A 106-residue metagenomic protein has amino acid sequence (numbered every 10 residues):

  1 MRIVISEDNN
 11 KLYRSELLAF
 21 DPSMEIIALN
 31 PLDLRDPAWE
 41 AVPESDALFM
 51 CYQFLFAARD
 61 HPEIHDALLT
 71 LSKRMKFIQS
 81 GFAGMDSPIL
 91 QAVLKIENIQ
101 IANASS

Functional and structural regions predicted by a protein language model:
M1-F56: N-terminal glycine-/charge-rich "phosphate-binding" loop or analogous flexible N-terminal tail
A47-S106: Phosphate/diphosphate ligand-binding glycine-rich loop within oxidoreductases
